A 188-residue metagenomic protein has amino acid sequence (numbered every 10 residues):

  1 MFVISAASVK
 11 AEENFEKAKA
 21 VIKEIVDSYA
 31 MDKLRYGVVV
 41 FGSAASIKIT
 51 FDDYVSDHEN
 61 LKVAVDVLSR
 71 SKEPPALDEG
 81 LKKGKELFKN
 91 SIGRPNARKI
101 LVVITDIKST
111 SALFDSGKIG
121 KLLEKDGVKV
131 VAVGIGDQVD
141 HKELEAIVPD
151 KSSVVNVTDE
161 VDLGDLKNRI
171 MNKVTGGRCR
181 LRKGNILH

Functional and structural regions predicted by a protein language model:
M1-D53, I100-I104, V131-V139: Von Willebrand factor
F2-E12, E16, N156, K167-H188: Von Willebrand factor
N14-E16, S71-K72, V130, E160: Extracytoplasmic Gram-positive cell-surface binding/anchoring modules and repeats
F15-I22, H58, S116, G120: Amphipathic alpha-helical segments in well-structured domains
K23-M31, S56, D66-E73, K85-G93 (+4 more regions): Sec-exported extracytoplasmic/periplasmic mature domains
A44-K99, S109-F114, A132-E143, G164-D165 (+1 more regions): Von Willebrand factor
N60, D115, I119-V131, G136-L181: Von Willebrand factor A/integrin I-like adhesion domains
